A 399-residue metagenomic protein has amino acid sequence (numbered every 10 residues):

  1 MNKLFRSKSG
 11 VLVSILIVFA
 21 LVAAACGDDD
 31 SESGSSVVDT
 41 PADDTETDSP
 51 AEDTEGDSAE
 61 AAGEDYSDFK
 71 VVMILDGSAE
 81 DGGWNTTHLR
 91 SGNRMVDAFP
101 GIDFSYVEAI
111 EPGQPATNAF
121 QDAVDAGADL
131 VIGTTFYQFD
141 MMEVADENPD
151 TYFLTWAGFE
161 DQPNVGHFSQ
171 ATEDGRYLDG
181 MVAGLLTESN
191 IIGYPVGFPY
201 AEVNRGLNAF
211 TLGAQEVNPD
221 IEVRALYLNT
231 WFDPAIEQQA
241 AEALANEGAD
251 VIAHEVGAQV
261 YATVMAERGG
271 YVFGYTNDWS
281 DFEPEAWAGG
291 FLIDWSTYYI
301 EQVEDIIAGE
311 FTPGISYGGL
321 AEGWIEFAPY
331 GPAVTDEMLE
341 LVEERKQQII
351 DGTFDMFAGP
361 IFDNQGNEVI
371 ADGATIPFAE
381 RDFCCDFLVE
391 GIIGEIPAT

Functional and structural regions predicted by a protein language model:
N2-V13: Bacterial N-terminal signal peptides that target proteins for export
S14-I15, G63: Residue-level marker of regulatory loop/turn positions in helix-turn-helix DNA-binding domains and in histidine
I15-I17, I74: Alpha-helical interaction segments
V18-F19, S189: Alpha-helical transmembrane segments of polytopic integral membrane proteins, especially the permease/helical cores
A20-A25: C-terminal motif of bacterial Sec signal peptides marking the signal peptidase cleavage site
G27-D29: Bacterial signal peptide processing site
E32-T399: A residue-level marker of the well-folded mature domains of exported/periplasmic proteins
